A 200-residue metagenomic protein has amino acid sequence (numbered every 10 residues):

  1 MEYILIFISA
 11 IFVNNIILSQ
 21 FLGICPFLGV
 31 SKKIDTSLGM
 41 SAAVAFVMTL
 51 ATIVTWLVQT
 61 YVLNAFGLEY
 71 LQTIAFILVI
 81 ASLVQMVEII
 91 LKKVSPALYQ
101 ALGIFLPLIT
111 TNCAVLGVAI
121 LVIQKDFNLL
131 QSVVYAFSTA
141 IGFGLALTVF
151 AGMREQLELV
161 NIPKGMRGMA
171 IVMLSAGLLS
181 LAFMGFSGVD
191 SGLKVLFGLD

Functional and structural regions predicted by a protein language model:
E2, A182-D200: Juxtamembrane boundary at the C-terminal end of a transmembrane helix
Y3-L18, G67-S82, V134-A146: Structural signature of hydrophobic alpha-helical transmembrane segments
I6, V13, V44, T49 (+5 more regions): Hydrophobic core segments of alpha-helical transmembrane domains in multi-pass membrane transport and ion-translocation
F21-G29, E88-V94, G103-L106, C113-D126: Generic transmembrane alpha-helix signature in multi-pass membrane proteins, especially transporters/channels
L22-T36, V84-L98, F150-N161: C-terminal ends of transmembrane helices
D35-F46, Y70-F76, L98-I109, G165-A170: Cytoplasmic-side transmembrane-helix entry/capping segments in multi-pass membrane proteins
T60-G103: Ordered, amphipathic secondary-structure segments that act as subunit-interaction surfaces in large macromolecular
E155-M173: Interfacial loop-to-transmembrane junctions
